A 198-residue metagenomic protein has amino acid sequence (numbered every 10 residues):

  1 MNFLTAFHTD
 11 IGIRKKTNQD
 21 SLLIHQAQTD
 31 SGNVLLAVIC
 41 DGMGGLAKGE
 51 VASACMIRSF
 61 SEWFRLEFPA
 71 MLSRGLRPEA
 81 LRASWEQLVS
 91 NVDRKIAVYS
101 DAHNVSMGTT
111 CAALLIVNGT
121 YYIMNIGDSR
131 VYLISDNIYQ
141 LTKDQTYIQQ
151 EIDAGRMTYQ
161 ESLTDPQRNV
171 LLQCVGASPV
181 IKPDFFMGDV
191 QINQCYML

Functional and structural regions predicted by a protein language model:
M1-L198: PP2C/PPM-type serine/threonine phosphatase catalytic domain
